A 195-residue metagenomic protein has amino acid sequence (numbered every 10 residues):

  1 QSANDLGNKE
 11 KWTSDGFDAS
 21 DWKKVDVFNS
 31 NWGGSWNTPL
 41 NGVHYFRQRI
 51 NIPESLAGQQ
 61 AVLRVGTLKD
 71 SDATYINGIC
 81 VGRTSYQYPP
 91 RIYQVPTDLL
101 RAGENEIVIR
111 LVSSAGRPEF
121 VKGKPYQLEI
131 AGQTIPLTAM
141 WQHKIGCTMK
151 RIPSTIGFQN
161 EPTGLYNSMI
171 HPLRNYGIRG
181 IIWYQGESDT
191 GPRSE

Functional and structural regions predicted by a protein language model:
Q1-G34, L100-Y176: An acidic-aromatic loop/edge-strand motif
W12-S14, W22, G42, I50-G78 (+1 more regions): Aromatic-lined ligand-binding clefts that engage carbohydrates, nucleic acids, or primary amines
G33-W36, K69, A73-Y93: Solvent-exposed beta-strand/loop surfaces of large extracellular or lumenal domains
G34-L40, R47-P53, V81-R83, Q94-L99: Beta-strand-rich interaction surfaces with strong enrichment in secreted/lumenal proteins
N51, S55, R91-E106, R110-V112: Short, surface-exposed tryptophan/glycine-enriched loops that mediate extracellular molecular recognition
K69, V81, S113-S114, G186-G191: Solvent-exposed loop/turn segments at secondary-structure junctions within structured extracellular/periplasmic domains
T74-I79, S85-Y86, R117-P125, G191-E195: Short, solvent-exposed loop/turn and secondary-structure capping segments
T163-E195: Alpha-helical cap/lid subdomain in secreted, periplasmic, or secretory-pathway luminal O-acyl-processing enzymes
